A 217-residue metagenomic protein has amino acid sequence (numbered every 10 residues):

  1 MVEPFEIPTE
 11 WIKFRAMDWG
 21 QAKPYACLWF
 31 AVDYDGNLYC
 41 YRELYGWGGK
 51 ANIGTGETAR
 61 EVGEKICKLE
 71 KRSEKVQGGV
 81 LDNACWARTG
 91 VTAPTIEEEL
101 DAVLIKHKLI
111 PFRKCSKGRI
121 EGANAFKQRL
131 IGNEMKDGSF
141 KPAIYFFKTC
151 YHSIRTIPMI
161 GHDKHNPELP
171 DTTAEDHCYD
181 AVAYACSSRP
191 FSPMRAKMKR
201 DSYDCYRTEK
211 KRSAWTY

Functional and structural regions predicted by a protein language model:
M1-W19: ATPase catalytic-site recognition across NTP-hydrolyzing enzymes
V2-E3, S187, T208-R212: Accessory terminal regions of nucleic-acid processing enzymes
K13, Y25, Q77, Y179: Residue-level detector of short, conserved catalytic/binding motifs and their immediate flanks
W19-Q21, N83: Short, flexible loop/turn elements at secondary-structure junctions
K23, I96, H177-A181: Catalytic-loop motifs flanking and including active-site residues across diverse enzymes
Y25-A31: Short beta-strand scaffold segments in enzyme catalytic cores
Y34-D171, P190-P193, D204-C205, S213-Y217: Mg2+-dependent endonuclease catalytic cores in nucleic-acid-processing enzymes, primarily RNase H-like
L169-M198: Acidic, Mg2+-coordinating catalytic module of metal-dependent nucleases/exonucleases that use a two-metal-ion mechanism
